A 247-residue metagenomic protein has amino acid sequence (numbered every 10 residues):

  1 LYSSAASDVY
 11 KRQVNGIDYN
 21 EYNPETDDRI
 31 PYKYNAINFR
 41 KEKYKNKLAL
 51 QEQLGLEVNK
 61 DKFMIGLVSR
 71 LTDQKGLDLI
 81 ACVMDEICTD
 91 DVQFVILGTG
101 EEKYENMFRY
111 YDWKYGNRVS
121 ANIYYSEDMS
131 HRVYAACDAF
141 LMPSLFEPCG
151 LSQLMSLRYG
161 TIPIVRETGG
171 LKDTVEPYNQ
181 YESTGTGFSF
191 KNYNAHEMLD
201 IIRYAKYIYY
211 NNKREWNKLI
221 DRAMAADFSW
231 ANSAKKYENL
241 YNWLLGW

Functional and structural regions predicted by a protein language model:
L1-Y10: Single conserved hydrophobic/aromatic residue that forms the stacking wall/gate of nucleotide- or nucleobase-binding
G16, R132-I220, M224-A225: Catalytic binding pocket for nucleotide-activated donors in carbohydrate/polymer assembly enzymes
E25-G55: A short helix/loop element that forms part of the nucleotide-sugar donor recognition site in Leloir-type
N59-Q74: Conserved donor-binding/catalytic core segment of Leloir-type glycosyltransferases
T72-D85: A conserved mid-protein helix/loop that constitutes part of the nucleotide-sugar donor-binding site
D91-R132: Nucleotide-activated donor-binding/catalytic signature segment of Leloir-type glycosyltransferases, i.e., the conserved
W230-W247: C-terminal alpha-helical cap of glycosyltransferases
